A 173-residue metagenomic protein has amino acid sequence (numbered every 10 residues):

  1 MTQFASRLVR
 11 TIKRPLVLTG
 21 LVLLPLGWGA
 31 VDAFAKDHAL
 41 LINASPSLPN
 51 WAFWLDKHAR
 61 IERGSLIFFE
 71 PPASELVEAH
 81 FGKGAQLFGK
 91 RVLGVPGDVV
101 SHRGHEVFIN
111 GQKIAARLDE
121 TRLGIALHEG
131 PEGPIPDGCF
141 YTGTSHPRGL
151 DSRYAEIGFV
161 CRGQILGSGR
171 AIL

Functional and structural regions predicted by a protein language model:
M1-L87, P134, A155-L173: Protein maturation boundaries and topogenic segments
A52, L66, V99, C139-F140: Residue-level marker of beta-strand positions
A59, P72-A73, D98, E106 (+2 more regions): Short, flexible active-site-adjacent loop segments at beta-strand->alpha-helix junctions, enriched in small/polar
K83-A116: Mid-length scaffold segments of soluble, non-membrane domains
L93, F108-R117, L123-L173: Beta-strand-rich cores of mature extracytoplasmic or soluble domains
